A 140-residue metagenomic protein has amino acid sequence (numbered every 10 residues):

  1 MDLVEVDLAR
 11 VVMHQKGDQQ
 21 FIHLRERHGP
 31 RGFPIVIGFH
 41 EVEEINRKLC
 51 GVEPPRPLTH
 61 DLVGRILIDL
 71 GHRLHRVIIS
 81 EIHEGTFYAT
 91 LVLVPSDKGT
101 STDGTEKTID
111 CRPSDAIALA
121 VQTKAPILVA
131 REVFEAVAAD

Functional and structural regions predicted by a protein language model:
M1-D140: Divalent-cation
